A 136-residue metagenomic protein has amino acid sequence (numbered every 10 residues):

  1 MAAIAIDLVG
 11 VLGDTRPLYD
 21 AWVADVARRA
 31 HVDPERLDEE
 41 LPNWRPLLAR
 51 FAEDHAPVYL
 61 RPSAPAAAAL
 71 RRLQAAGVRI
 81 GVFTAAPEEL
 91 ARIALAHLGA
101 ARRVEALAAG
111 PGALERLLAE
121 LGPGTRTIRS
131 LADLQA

Functional and structural regions predicted by a protein language model:
M1-A2, E88, R92-A136: Asp-based, Mg2+/Mn2+-dependent phosphohydrolase catalytic module
M1-E39: Active-site neighborhood of HAD-like aspartate-dependent phosphohydrolases
Y19, P62, L114: Conserved donor sugar-nucleotide recognition element shared by glycan-biosynthetic enzymes
Y19-A27, W44-A56, L90-A94: Hydrophobic alpha-helical core bundles mediating ligand binding, dimerization, or RNAP-core interactions
D33-A67: Metal-dependent phosphoesterase signature
D54-V82, E88, R92: Short, acidic loop-to-helix structural element flanking the phosphoryl-transfer center in phosphate-processing enzymes
